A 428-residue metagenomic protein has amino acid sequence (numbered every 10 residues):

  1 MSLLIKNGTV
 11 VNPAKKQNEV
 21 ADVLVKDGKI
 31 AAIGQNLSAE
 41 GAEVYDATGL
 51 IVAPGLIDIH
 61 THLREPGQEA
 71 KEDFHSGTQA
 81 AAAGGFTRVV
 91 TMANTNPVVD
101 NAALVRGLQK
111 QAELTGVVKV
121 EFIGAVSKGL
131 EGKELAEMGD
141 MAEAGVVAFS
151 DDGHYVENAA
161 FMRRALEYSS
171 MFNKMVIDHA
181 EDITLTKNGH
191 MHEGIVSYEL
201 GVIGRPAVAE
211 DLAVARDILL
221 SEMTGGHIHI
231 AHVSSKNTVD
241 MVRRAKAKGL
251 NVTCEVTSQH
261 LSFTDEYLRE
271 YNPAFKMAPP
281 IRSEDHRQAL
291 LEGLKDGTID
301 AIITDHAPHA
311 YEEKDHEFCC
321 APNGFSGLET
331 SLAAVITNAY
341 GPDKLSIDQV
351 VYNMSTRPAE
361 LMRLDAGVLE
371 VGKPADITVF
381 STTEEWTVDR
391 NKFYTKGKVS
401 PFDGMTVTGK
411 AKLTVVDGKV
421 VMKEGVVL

Functional and structural regions predicted by a protein language model:
M1-G55, L428: Histidine-rich, glycine-flanked metal-binding segment
G8, E317-C320, P374-V426: C-terminal cap of metal-dependent C-N hydrolases
G8, V23, G28, G49 (+16 more regions): Divalent metal-coordination and catalytic microenvironments
T48-A112: Metal-associated gating/positioning segment near the N- to mid-region
E65-P66, T91-V117, G124-V147, E157-N158 (+1 more regions): Active-site loop-to-helix "anion-binding N-cap" substructures in soluble metabolic enzymes
A102-K119, E167-D178, T330, A334: Alpha-helix-loop-beta-strand connector modules within alpha/beta enzyme cores
K133-I302: Histidine/acidic residue-rich metal-binding segments in metalloenzymes
E199-H227, A274, K295, D300-I302 (+1 more regions): His/Asp/Glu-enriched, well-ordered alpha-helical/loop segment that forms or immediately abuts the divalent-metal
